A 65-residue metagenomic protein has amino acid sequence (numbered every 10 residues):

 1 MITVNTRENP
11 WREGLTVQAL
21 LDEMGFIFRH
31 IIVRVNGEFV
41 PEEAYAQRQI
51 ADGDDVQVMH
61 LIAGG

Functional and structural regions predicted by a protein language model:
M1-G64: Ubiquitin-like/PB1-type beta-grasp interaction modules and other compact soluble beta-rich domains
